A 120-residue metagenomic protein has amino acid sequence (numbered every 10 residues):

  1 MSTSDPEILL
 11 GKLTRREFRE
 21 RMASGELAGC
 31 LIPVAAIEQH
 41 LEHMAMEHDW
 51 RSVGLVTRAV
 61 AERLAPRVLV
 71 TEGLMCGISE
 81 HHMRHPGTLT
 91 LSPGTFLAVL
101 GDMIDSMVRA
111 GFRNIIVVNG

Functional and structural regions predicted by a protein language model:
S2-N114: N-terminal catalytic or cofactor-binding beta/alpha core of small enzyme domains
V117: Conserved SAM-binding loop
G120: A contiguous pocket-lining binding segment that forms or flanks enzyme active sites
